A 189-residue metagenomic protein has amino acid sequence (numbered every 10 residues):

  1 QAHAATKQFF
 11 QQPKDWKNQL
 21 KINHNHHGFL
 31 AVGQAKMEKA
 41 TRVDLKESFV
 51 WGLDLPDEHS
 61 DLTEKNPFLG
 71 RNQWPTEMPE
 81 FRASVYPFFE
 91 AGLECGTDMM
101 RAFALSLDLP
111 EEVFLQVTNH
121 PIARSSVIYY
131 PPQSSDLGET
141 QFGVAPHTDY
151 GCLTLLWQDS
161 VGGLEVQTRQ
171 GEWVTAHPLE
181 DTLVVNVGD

Functional and structural regions predicted by a protein language model:
Q1-D189: Peripheral, non-catalytic segments flanking oxidoreductase cores
